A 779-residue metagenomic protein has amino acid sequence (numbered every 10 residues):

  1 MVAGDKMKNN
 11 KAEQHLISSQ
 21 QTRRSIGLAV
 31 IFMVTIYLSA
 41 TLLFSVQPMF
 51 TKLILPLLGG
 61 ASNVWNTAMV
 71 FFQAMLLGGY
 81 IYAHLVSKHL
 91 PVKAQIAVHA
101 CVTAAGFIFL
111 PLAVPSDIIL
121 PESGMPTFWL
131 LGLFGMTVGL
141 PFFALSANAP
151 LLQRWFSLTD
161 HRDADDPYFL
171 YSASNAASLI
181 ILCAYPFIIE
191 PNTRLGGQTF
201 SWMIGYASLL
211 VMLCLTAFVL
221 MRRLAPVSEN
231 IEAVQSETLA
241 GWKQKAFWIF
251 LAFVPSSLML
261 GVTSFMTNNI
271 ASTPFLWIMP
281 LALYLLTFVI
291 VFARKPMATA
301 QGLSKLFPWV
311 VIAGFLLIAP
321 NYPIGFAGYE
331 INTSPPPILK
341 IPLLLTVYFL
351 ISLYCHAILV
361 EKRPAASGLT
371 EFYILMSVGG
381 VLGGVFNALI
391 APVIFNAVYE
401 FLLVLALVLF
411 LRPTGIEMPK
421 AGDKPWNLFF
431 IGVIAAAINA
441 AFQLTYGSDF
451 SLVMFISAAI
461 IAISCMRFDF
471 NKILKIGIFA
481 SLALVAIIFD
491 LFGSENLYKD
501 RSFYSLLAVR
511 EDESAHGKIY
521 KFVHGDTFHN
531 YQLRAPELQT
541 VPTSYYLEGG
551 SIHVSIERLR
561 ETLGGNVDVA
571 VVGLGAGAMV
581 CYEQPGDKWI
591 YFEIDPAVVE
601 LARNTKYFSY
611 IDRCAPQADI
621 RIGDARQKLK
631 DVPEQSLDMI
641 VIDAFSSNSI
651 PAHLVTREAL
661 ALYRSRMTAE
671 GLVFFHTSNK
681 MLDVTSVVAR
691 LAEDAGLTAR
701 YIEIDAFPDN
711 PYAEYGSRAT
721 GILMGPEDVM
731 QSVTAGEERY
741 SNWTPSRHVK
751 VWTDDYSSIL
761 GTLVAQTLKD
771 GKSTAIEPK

Functional and structural regions predicted by a protein language model:
V2-E738, D754-K779: Alpha-helical transmembrane segments of multi-pass membrane proteins
R739, W743: Catalytic cores of phosphodiester-bond-cleaving enzymes
R747-V749: Extracellular/surface-exposed low-complexity segments
